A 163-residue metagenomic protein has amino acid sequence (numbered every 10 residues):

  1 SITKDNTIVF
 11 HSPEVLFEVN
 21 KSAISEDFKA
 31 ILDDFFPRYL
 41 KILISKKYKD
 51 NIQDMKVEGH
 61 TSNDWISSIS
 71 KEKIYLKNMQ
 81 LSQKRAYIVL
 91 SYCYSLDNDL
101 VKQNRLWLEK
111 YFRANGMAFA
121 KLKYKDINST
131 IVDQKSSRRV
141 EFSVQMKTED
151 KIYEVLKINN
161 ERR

Functional and structural regions predicted by a protein language model:
S1-D54, D64-I69, K147-R163: Periplasmic peptidoglycan-binding/tethering modules of Gram-negative envelope proteins
E26-D27, K56, H60-E154, I158: Periplasmic OmpA-like peptidoglycan-binding domain that tethers envelope proteins to the cell wall
